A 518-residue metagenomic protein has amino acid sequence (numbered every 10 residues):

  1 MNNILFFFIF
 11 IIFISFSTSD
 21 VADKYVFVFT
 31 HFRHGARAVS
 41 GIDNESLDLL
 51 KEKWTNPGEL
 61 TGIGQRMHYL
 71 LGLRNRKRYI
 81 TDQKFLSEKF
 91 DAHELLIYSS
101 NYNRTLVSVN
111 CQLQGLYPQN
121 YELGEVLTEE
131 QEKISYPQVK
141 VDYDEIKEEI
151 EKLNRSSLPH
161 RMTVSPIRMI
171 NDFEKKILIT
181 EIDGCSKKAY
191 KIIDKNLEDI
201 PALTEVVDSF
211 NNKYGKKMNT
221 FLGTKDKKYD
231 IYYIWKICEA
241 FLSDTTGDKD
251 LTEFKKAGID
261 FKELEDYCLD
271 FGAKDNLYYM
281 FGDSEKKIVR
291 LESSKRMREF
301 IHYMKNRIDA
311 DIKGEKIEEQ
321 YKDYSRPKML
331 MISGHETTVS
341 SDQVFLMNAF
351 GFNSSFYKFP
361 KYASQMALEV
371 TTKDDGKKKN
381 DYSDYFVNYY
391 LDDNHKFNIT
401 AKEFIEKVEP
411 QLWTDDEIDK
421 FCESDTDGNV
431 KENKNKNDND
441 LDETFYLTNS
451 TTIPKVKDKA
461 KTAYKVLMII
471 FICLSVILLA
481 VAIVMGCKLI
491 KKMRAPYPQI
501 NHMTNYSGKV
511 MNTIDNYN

Functional and structural regions predicted by a protein language model:
N2-S19: Cleavable N-terminal signal peptides of Sec/SRP-targeted secreted and luminal proteins
D20-L96, S100-L330, G334-N518: Signature for phosphate-centric chemistry
